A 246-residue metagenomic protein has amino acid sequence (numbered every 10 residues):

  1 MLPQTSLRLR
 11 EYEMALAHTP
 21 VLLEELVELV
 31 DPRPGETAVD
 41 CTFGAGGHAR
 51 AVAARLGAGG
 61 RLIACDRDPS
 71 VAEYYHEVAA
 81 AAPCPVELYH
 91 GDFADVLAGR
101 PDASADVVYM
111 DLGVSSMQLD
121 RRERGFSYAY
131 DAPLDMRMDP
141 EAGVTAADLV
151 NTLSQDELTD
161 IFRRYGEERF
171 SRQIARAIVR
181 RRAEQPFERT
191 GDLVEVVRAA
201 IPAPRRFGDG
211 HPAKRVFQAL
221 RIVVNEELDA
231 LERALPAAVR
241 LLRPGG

Functional and structural regions predicted by a protein language model:
L2-G246: S-adenosyl-L-methionine-dependent methyltransferase catalytic core, i.e., the SAM/SAH-binding region
